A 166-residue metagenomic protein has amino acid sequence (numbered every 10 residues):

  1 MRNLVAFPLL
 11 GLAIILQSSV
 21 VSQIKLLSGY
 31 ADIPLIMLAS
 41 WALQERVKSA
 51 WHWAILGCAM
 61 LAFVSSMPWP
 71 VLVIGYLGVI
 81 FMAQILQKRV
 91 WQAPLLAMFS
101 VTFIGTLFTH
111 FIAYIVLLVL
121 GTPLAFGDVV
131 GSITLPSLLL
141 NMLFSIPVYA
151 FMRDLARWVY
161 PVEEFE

Functional and structural regions predicted by a protein language model:
M1-E166: Terminal, non-globular segments
